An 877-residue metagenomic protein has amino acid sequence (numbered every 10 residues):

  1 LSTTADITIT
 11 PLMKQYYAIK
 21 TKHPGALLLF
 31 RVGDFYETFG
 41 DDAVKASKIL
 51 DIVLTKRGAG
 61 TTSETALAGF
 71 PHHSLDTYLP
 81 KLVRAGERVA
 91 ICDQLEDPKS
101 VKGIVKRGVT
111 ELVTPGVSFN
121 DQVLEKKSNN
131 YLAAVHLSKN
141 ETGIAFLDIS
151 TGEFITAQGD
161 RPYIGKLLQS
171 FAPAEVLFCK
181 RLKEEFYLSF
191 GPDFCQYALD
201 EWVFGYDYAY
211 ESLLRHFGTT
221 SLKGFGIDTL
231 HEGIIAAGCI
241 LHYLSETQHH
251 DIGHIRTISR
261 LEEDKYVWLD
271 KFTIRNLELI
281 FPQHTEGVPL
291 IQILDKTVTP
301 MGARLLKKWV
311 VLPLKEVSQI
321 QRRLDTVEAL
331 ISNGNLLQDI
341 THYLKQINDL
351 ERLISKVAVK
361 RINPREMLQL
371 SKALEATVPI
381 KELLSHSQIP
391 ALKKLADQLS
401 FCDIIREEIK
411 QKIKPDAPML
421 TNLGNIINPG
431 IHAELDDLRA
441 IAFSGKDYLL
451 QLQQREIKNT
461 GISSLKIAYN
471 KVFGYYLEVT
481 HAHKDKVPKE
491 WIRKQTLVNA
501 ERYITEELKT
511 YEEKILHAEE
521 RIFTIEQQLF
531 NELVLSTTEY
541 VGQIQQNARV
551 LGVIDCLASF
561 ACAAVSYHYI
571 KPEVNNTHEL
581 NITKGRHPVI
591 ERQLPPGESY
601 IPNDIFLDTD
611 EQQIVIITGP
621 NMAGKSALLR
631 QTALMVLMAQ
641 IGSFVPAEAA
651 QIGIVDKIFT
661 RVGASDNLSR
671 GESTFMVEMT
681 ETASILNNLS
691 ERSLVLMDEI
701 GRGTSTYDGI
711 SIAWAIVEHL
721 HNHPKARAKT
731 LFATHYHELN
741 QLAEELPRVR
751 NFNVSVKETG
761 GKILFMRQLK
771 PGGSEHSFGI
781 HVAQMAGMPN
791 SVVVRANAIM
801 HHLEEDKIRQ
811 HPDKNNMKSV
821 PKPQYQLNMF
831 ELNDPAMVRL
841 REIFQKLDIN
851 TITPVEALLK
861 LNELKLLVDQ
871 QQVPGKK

Functional and structural regions predicted by a protein language model:
S2-A329, Q338, H342-K345, D349-A358 (+3 more regions): Charged catalytic and DNA/RNA-contacting regions of genome-maintenance and nucleic-acid-processing enzymes
G40-D41, L230, V298, W309 (+7 more regions): ATPase nucleotide-binding head domains, primarily ABC-like/P-loop NTPase cores
K56-G69, G218-I227, I280, L290-L294 (+10 more regions): Short hinge/gating elements
C92, P115-L124, D251, Q388-A391 (+5 more regions): Active-site phosphate-binding and catalytic loops of NTP-dependent enzymes
F204-S212, W268, T273, L279-F281 (+5 more regions): Amphipathic heptad-repeat alpha-helical coiled-coil/stalk segments that mediate oligomerization, filament/stalk
V359, N363, A373-A376, K394 (+3 more regions): Charged, surface-exposed helical/loop "interaction arms" that form contiguous linear patches used for dimerization
A468-N470, N833, Q845-K877: Terminal-proximal interaction/regulatory segments of ATP-powered molecular machines
L497, E501-L535: Extended, charged coiled-coil "arm/hinge" scaffolds of SMC/Rad50-like chromosome-maintenance ATPases and other large
